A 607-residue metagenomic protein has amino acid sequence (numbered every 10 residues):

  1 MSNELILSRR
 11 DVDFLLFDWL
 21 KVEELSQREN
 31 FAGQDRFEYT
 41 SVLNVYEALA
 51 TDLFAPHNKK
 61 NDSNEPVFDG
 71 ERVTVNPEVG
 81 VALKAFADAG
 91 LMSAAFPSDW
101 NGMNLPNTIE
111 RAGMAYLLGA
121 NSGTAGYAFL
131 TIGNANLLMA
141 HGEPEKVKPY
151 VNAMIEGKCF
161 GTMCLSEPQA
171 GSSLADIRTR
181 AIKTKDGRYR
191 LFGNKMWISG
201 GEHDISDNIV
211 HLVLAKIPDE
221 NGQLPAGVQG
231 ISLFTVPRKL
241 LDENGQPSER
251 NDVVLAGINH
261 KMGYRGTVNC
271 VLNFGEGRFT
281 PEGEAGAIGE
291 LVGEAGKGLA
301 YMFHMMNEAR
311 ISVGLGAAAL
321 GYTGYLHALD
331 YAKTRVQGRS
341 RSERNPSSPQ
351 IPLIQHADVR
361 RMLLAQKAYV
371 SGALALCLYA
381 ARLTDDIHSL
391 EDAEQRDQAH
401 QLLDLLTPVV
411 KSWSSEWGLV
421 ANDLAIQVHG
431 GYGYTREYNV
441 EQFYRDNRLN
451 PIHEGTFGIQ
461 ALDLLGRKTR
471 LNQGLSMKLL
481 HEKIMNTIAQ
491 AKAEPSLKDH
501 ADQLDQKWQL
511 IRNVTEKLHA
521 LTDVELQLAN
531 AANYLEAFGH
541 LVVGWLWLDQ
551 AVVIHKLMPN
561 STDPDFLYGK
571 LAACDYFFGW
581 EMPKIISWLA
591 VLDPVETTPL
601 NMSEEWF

Functional and structural regions predicted by a protein language model:
M1-G126, P149, V591, V595-F607: Amphipathic, small/basic residue-rich leader segments at the start of a protein or domain
S2, I6, D11, Y264 (+3 more regions): Alpha-helix capping/hinge segments and adjacent helical runs
P66, V79, Y127-T131, G142-G187 (+5 more regions): Internal maturation/activation junctions in enzymes
I132-N134, E143-K146, Y150, E454-T456 (+1 more regions): A structural-propensity feature for long, helix-poor, extended segments
R188, F192-R250: A short core secondary-structure module
W197, L241-A256, V271-A309, A332-I354 (+1 more regions): A glycine-rich, basic-preceded beta-loop-alpha segment at the flavin cofactor/substrate interface of flavin-utilizing
S371-V410, T515-A529, Q550-S561, D565: C-terminal helix-coil-helix/basic helical segment that borders enzyme active sites and/or dimer interfaces and provides
L471, N486-F607: C-terminal amphipathic alpha-helical interaction region
